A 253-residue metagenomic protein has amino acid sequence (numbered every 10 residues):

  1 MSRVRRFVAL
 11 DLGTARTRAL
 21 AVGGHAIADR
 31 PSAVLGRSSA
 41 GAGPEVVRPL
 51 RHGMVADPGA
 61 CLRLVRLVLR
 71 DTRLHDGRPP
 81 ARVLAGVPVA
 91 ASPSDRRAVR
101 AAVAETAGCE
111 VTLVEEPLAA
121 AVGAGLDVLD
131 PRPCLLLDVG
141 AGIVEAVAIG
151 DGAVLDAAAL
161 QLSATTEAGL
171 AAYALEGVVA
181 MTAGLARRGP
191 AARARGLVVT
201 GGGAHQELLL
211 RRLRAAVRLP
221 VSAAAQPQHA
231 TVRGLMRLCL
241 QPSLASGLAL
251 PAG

Functional and structural regions predicted by a protein language model:
M1-D29, A33-L136, G150-G253: Nucleotide/phosphate-binding catalytic cleft detector across ATP-hydrolyzing and phosphate-transferring enzymes
V139: A short helix-loop
